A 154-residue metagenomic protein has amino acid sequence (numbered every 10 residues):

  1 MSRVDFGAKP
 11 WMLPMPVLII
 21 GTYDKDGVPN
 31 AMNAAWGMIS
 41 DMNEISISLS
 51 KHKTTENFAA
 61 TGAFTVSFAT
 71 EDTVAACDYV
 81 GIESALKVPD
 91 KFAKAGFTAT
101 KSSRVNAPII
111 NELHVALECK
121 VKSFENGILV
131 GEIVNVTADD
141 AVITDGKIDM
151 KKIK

Functional and structural regions predicted by a protein language model:
M1-K154: Basic, polyanion-binding surface patches
